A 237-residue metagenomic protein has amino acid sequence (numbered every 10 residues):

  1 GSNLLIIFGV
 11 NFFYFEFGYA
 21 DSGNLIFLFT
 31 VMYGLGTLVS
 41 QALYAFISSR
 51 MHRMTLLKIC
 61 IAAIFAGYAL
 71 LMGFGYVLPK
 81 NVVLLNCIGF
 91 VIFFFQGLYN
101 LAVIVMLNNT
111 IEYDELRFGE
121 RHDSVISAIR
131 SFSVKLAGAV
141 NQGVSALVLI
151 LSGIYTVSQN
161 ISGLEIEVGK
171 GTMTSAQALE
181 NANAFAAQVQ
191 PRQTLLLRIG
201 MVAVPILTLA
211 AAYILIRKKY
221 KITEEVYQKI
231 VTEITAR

Functional and structural regions predicted by a protein language model:
G1-R237: Membrane-embedded alpha-helical bundles of multi-pass transporters/translocases, especially carrier/permease families
